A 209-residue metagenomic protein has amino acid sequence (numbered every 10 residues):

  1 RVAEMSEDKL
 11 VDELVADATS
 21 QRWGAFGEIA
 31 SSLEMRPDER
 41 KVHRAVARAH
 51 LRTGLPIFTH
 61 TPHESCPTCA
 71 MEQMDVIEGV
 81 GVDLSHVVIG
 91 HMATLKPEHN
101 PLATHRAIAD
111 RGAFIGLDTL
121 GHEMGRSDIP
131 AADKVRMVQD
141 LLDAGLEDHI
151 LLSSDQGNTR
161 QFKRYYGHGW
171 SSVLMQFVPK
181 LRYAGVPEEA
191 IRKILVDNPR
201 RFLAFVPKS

Functional and structural regions predicted by a protein language model:
R1-E7, R22, S154-V178: Active-site gating loops and adjacent loop-to-helix segments of metal-dependent hydrolytic enzymes
R1-P56, A107, F114, T119-G121: Active-site gating/metal-coordination segments in enzymes
R36-R40, R126-I129, K163-H168: Short, solvent-exposed loop/turn segments at secondary-structure boundaries
D38, M74-H86, G167-P179, V206-S209: Short, electropositive alpha-helical surface patch
A47, L51-D140, I150: Catalytic pocket-lining loop regions of alpha/beta-barrel enzymes, especially the amidohydrolase/enolase/GH5 lineages
H50, I115, D155, I191 (+1 more regions): Divalent metal-coordination and catalytic microenvironments
H60, D118-T119, L146-G167: Short acidic/histidine-rich active-site segments
S172-S209: Mid-to-C-terminal alpha-helical segments outside catalytic/metal-binding sites
